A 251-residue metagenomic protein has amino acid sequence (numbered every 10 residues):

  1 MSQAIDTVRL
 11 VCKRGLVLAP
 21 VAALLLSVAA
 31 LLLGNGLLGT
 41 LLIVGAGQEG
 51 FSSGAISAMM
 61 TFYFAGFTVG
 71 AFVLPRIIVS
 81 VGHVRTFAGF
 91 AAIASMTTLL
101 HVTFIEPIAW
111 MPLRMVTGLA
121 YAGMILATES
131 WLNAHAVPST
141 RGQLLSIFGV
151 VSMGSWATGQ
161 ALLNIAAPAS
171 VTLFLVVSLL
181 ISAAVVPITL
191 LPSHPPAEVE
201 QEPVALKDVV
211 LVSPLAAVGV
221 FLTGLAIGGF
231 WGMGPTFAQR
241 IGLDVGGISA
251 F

Functional and structural regions predicted by a protein language model:
L16-F64, S213-A216, V220, G228-F237 (+2 more regions): Helix-loop boundary and gating motifs at the non-cytosolic
N35, V116-T128: Core transmembrane helices of Major Facilitator Superfamily
L42, G123-A136: Intracellular juxtamembrane helix-capping segments at the cytosolic ends of symmetry-related transmembrane helices
F64-F72, W156-A157: Residue-level signature of mid-helix packing/kink "hotspots" within the transmembrane helices of 12-pass Major
G70-H83, A167: Helix-to-loop junctions at the C-terminal end of transmembrane segments in multipass secondary transporters
R85-L99, S178: Structural signature of the two symmetry-related core transmembrane helices
I108-V116: Paired small-residue
L163-N164, S178-E198: C-terminal membrane-cytosol helix-exit motif in multi-pass small-molecule transporters
